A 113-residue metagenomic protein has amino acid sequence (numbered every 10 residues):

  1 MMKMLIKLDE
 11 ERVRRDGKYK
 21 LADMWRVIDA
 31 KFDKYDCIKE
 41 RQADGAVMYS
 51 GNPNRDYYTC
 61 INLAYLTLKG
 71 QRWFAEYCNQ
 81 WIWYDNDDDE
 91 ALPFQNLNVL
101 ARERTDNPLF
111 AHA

Functional and structural regions predicted by a protein language model:
M1-M2, D36: Short hydrophobic/aromatic-rich motifs at helix boundaries and adjacent loops
M2-I6, R12-W25, D29-K31: Long, contiguous binding/interaction regions
I6-E10, M48-R55: Short beta-strand-to-loop capping motifs
D16, K20, Q42, N52-P53: Conserved aromatic-histidine-acidic binding/catalytic patches
D29, D33, N62-Y65: Generic solvent-exposed, charged/amphipathic alpha-helical segments that serve as macromolecular interface scaffolds
A30-S50: Short, glycine- and small/hydrophobic-rich beta-strand elements in well-ordered beta-sheets
N52-A113: Long, continuous compositionally biased terminal/linker segments
